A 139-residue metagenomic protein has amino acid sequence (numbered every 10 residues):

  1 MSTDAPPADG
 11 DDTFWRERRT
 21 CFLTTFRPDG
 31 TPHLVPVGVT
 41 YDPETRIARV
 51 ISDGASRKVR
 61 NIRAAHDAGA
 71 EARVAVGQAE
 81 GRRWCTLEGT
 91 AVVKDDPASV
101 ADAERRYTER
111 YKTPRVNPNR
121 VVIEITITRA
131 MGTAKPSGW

Functional and structural regions predicted by a protein language model:
M1-F22: Short, basic/aromatic recognition patches
S2-A5, G81-W139: Charged, gly/pro-rich active-site loop segments
G10, F22-F26, R110-R115: Short helix-to-loop capping/linker segments positioned immediately adjacent to catalytic or ligand/cofactor-binding
R18-G54, R73-G77, T86-L87: Short beta-strand segments
G69: Active-site histidine-anchored catalytic micro-motif
